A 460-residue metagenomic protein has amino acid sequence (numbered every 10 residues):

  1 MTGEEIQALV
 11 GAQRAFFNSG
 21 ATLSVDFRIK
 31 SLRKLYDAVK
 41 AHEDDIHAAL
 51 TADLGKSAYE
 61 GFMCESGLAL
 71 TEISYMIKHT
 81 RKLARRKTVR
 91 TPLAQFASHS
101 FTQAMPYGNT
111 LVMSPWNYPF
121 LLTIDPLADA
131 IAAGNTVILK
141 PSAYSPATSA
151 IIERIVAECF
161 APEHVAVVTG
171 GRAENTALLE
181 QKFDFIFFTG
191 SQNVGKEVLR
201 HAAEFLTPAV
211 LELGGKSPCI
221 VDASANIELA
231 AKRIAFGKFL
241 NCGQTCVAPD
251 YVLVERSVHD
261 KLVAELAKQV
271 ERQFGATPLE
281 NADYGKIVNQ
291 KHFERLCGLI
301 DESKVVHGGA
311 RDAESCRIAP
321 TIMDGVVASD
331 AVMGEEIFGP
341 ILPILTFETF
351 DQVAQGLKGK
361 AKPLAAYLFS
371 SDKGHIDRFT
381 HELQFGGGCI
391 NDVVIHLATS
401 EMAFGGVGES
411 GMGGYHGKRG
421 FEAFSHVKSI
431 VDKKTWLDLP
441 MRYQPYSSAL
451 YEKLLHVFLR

Functional and structural regions predicted by a protein language model:
M1-F101: N-terminal Rossmann-like NAD(P)+-binding subdomain of aldehyde/semialdehyde dehydrogenases
I6, V25, E43, I227 (+3 more regions): Residues at or immediately preceding the N-termini of alpha-helices
A15-A21, V112, C219-V221, Y251-R256 (+4 more regions): Short, well-ordered beta-strand elements within core beta-sheets of diverse protein domains
F17, A21, Y36-V39, E43 (+13 more regions): Structural signal for hydrophobic packing residues in well-ordered secondary-structure cores of soluble enzyme domains
L23-S24, R317-R460: Conserved C-terminal structural/oligomerization subdomain of aldehyde/semialdehyde dehydrogenase
R28, I73, G134, V165 (+7 more regions): Residue-level signal for inorganic ion chemistry
L93-L229: Rossmann-like NAD(P) dinucleotide-binding subdomain of oxidoreductase/dehydrogenase enzymes
F160, N193-A328, I390, V457-L459: ALDH superfamily catalytic-core signature
